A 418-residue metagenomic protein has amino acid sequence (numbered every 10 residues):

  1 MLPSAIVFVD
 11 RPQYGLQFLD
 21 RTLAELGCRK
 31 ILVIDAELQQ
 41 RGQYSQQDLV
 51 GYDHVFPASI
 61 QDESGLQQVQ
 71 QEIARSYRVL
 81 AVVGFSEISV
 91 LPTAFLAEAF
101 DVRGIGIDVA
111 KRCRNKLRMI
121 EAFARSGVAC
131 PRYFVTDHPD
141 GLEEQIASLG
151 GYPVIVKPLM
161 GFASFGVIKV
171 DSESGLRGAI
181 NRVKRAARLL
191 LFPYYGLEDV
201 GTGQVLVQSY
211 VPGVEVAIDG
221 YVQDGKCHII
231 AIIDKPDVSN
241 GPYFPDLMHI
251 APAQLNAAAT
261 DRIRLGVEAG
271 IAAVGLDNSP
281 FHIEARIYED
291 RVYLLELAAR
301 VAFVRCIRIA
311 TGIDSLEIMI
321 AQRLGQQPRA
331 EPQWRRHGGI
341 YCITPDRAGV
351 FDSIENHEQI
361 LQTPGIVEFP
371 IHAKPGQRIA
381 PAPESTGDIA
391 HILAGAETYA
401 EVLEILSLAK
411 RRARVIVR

Functional and structural regions predicted by a protein language model:
M1-V109, D140, P345, A373-G387 (+1 more regions): ATP-binding N-terminal substructure of ATP-dependent carboxylate-amine bond-forming enzymes
A110-A129, H138, L142-Q145, G150: Glycine-/Pro-rich loop/turn segments that contact NAD(P) or position catalytic residues in Rossmann-like domains
R125, A321-R418: Peripheral (often C-terminal) accessory segments that flank ATP-dependent C-N-forming ligase machineries
A129-Y133, P153-V156, E173-P212, A269-A273: Conserved ATP-binding module of the ATP-grasp superfamily
T136, V167-S172, Y221-Q223: Short beta-strand-to-turn element immediately C-terminal to the catalytic PLP-Schiff-base lysine in fold type I
P153-V170: Conserved anion/nucleotide-ligand pocket segment
I168, S209, A251-P252, D388-A396: Short, well-ordered beta-strand elements within core beta-sheets of diverse protein domains
S174, N181, T202, S209-L276 (+6 more regions): ATP-dependent carboxylate/phosphate-activation module, predominantly the ATP-grasp catalytic core and closely related
